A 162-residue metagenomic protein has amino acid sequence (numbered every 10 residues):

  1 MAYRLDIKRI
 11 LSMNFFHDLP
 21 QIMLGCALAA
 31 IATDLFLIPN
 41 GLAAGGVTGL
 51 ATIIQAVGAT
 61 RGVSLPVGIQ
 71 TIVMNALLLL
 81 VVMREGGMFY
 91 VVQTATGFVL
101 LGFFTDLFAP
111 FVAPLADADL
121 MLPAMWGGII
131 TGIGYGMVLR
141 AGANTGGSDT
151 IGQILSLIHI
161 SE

Functional and structural regions predicted by a protein language model:
M1-F15: Short, Lys/Arg-rich, polar N-terminal cytosolic tail immediately upstream of the first transmembrane signal-anchor
G25, A29, L77-F89, L139-A141 (+1 more regions): C-terminal ends of transmembrane helices
I31, I53, L79-V81, F103 (+2 more regions): Alpha-helical transmembrane segments of multipass membrane proteins
A32-A51: Interfacial/capping segments of alpha-helical transmembrane domains
R61-T71, L120-M125: Structural signature of hydrophobic alpha-helical transmembrane segments
V99-L107, F111, L120-A141: Mid-bilayer segments of alpha-helical transmembrane spans in multi-pass integral membrane proteins that mediate
S156-E162: Residue-level detector of conserved catalytic or cofactor/ligand-binding positions in enzyme active sites
